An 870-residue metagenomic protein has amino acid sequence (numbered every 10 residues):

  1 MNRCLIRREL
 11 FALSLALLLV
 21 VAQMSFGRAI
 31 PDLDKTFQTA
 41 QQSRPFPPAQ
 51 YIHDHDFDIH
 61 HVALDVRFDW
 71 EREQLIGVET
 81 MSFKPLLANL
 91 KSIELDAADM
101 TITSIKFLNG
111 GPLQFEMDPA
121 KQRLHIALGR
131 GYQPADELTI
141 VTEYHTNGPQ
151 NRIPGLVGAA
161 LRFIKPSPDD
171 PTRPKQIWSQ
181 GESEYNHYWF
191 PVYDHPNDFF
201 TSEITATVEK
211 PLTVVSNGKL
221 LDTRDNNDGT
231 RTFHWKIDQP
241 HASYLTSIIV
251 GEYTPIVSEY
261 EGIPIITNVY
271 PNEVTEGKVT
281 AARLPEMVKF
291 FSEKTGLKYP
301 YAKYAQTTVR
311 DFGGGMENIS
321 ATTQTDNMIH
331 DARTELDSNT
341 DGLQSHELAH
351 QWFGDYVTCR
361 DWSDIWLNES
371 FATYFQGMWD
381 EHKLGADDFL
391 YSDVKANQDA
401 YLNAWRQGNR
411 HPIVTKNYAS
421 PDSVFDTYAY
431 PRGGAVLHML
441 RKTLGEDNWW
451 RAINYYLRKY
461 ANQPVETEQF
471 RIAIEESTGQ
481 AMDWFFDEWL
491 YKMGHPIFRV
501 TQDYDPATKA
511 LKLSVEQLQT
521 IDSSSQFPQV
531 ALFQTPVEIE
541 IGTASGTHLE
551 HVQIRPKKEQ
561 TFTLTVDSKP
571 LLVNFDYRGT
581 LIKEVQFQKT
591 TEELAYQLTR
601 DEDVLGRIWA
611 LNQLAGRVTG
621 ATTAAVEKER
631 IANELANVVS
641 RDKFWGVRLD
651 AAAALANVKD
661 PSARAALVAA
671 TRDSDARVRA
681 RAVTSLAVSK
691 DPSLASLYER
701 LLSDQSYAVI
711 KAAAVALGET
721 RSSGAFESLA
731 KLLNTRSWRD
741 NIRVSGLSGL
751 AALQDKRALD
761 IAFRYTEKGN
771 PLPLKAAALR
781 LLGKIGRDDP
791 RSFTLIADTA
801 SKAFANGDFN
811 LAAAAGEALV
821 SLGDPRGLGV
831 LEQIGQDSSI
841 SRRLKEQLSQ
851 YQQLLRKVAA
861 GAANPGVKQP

Functional and structural regions predicted by a protein language model:
N2-S14: Bacterial N-terminal signal peptides that target proteins for export
C4, V208, T213, P271 (+7 more regions): Non-catalytic accessory/interaction domains
A12-A22: Bacterial N-terminal signal peptides
S25, T39, L124, W235 (+2 more regions): Hydrophobic alpha-helical and helix-loop surface patches within well-folded domains that function as non-catalytic
F26-A302, K416, D426-T427, K442-L444 (+7 more regions): Acidic/His-enriched low-complexity segments
G579-K583, L605-V626, N637, G646-D660 (+10 more regions): Structural detector for internal amphipathic alpha-helices that build alpha-solenoid repeat scaffolds
L594-A595, E634-N637, A666-V668, L697-E699 (+4 more regions): Buried hydrophobic core positions in alpha-solenoid tandem helical repeats
E602-D603, K643-F644, S674-D675, Q705-S706 (+4 more regions): Short inter-helical turns and helix N-cap capping residues of alpha-solenoid HEAT/ARM repeat scaffolds
